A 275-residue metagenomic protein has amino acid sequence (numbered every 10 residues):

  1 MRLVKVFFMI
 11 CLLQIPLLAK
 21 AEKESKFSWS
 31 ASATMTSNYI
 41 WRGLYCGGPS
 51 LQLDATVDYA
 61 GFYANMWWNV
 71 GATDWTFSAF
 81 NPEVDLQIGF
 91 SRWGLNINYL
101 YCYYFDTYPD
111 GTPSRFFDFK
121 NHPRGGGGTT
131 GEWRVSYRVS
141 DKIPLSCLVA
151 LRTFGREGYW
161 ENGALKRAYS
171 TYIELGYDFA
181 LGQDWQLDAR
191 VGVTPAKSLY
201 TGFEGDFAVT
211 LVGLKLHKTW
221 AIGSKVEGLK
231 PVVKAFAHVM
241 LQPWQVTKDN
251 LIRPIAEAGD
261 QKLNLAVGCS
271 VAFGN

Functional and structural regions predicted by a protein language model:
K20-D74: Short glycine/proline- and aromatic-enriched beta-strand/turn motifs that initiate or cap beta-hairpins
K20-S28, G89-G94, S140-L145, F179-D188 (+3 more regions): Short loop/turn motifs that connect adjacent beta-strands in outer-membrane beta-barrel proteins
S25-F27, G47-L51, D58, F80-V84 (+5 more regions): Residues that define the transmembrane beta-barrel architecture of outer-membrane proteins
A31-A33, A55, A64-M66, I88 (+7 more regions): Membrane-embedded beta-strand positions of outer-membrane beta-barrel proteins
M35-Y39, Y59-G61, W68-D74, R92-G94 (+9 more regions): Transmembrane beta-strands of outer-membrane beta-barrel pores
W41-G48, W75-P82, Y108-H122, E157-L165 (+2 more regions): Outer-membrane beta-barrel translocator domains and adjoining extracellular loop/strand segments of Gram-negative
K120-L199, V212: Detector for outer-membrane/organellar transmembrane beta-barrel domains, recognizing the amphipathic beta-strand
V191, A196-N275: Predominantly the C-terminal beta-signal and adjacent terminal strand-loop region of outer-membrane beta-barrel
